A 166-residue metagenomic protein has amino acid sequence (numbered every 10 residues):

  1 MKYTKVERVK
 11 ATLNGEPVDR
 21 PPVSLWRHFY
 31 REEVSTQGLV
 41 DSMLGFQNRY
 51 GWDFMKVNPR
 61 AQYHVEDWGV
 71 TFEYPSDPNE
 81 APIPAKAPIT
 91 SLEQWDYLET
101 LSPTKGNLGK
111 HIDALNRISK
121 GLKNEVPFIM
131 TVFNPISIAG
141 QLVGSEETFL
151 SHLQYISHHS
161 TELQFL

Functional and structural regions predicted by a protein language model:
M1-P82, R117: N-terminal basic, low-complexity leaders that serve as flexible interaction/assembly modules and, when applicable, as
E73-L166: Active-site-proximal, glycine-rich beta->alpha crossover segments in alpha/beta enzymes that shape flexible
